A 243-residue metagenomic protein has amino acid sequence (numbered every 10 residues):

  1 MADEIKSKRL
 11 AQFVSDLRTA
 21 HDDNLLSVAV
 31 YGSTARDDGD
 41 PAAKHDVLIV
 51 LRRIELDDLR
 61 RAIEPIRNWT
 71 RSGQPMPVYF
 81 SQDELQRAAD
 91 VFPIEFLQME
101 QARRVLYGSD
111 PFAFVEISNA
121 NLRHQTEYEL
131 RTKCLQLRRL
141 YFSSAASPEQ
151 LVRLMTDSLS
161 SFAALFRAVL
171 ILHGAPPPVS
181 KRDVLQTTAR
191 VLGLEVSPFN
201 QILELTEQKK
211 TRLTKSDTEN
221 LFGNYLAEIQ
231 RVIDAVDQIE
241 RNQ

Functional and structural regions predicted by a protein language model:
M1-H21, R36-A42, V47-F92: Metal-dependent nucleotidyltransferase catalytic core
E4, E116, A120-Q243: Conserved nucleotidyltransferase catalytic core and NTase-mimicking acidic/glycine-rich helix/loop elements in nucleic
I5, I66-R153: Conserved NTP/Mg2+-binding pocket subregion across the NTase superfamily
D16-N24, R52-D58, D83-F92, S118-R123 (+2 more regions): Short, mixed-charge, low-aromatic patches
L26-T34: Short gly/ser-rich loop at a beta-strand->alpha-helix junction or flexible surface loop bordering the NTP-binding
